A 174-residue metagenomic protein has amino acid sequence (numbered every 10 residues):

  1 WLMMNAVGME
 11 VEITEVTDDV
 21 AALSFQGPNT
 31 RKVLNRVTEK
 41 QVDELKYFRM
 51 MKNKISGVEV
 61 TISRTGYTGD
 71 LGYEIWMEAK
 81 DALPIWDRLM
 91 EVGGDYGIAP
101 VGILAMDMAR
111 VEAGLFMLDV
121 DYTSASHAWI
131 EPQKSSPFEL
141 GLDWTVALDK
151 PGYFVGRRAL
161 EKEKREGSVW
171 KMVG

Functional and structural regions predicted by a protein language model:
W1-G174: Conserved, structured C-terminal
